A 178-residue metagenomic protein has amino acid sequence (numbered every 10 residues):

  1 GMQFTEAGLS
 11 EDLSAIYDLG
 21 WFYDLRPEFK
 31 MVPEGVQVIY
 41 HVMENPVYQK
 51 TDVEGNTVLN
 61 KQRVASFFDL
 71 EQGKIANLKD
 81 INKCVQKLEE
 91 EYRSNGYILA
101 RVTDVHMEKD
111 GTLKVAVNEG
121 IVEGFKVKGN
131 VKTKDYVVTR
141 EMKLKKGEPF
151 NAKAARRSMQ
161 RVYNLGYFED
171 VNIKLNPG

Functional and structural regions predicted by a protein language model:
G1-G178: Periplasmic polypeptide-binding modules associated with outer-membrane biogenesis and secretion
